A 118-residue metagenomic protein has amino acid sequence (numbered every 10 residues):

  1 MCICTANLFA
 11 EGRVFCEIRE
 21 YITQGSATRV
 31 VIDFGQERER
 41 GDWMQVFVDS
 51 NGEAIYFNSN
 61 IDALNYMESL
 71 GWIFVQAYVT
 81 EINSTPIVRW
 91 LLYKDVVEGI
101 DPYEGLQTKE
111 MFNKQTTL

Functional and structural regions predicted by a protein language model:
C2-L118: Terminus-proximal functional modules
